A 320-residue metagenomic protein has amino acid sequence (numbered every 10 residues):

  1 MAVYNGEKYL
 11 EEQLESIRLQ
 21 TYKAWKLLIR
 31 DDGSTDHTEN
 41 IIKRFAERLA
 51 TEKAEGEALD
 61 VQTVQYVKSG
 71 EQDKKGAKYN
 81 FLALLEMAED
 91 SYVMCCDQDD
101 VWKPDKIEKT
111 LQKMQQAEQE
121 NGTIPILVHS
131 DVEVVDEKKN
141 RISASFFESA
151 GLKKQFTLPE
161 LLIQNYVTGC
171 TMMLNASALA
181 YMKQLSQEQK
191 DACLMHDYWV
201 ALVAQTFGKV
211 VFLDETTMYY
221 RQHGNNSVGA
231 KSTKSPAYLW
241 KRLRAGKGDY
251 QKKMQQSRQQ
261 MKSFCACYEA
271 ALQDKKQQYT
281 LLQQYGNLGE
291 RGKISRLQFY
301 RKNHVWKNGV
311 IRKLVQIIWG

Functional and structural regions predicted by a protein language model:
M1-S232: Nucleotide-sugar donor-binding/catalytic module of glycosyltransferases that assemble extracellular/cell-envelope
K183, Q187-E188, C193, R221-G320: C-terminal subregions of glycosyltransferases and related glycan-biosynthesis enzymes
